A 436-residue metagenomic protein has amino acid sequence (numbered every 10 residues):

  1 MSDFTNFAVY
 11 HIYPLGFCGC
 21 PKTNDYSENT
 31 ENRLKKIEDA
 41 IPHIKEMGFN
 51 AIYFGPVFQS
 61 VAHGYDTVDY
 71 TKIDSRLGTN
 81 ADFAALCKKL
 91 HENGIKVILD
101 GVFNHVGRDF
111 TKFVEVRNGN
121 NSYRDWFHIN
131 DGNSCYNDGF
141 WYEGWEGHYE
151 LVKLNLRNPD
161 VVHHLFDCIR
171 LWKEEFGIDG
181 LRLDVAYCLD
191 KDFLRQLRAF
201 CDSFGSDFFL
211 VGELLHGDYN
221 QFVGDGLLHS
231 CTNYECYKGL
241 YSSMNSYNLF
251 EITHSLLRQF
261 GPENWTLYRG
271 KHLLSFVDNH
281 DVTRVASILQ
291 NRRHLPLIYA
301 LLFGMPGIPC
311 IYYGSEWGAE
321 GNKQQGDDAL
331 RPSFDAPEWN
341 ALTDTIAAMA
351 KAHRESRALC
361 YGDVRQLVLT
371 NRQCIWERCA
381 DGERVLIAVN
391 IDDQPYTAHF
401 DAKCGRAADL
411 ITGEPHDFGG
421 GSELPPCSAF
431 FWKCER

Functional and structural regions predicted by a protein language model:
M1-A8, Y13-N50, V57-E175, L197-S203 (+1 more regions): Substrate-binding/active-site clefts of carbohydrate-active enzymes
M1-Y53, Q59, K89-L90, G226-L228 (+4 more regions): Carbohydrate-interacting/catalytic domains
F7-H11, A51, G94-I98, D179-R182 (+3 more regions): Structural preference for beta-strand elements that scaffold enzyme active sites
I12, I44, F54, Y70 (+9 more regions): Conserved, mostly hydrophobic/aromatic
L15, V57, V102-N104, A186-C188 (+2 more regions): Active-site beta-loop-alpha junctions enriched in small/polar residues
C18-C20, S60-H63, H105-K112, L189-D192 (+4 more regions): Short catalytic/ligand-binding loop motif for oxyanion handling, primarily in non-cytosolic enzymes, centered on
E115, E174, D184-L267, L301 (+4 more regions): Active-site-proximal helices and loops of the catalytic beta/alpha 8
L267-L289: Active-site clefts of carbohydrate-active enzymes
